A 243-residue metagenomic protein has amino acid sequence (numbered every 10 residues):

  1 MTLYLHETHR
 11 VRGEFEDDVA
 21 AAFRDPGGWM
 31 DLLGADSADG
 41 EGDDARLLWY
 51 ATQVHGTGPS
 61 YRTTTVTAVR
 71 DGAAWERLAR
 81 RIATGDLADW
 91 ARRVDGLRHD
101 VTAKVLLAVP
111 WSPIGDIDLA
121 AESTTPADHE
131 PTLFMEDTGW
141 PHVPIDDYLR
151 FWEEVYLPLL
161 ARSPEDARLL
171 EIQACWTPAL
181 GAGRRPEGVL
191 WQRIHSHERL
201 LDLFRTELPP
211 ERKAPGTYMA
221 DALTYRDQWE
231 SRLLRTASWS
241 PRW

Functional and structural regions predicted by a protein language model:
M1-G216, A220-W243: Short S/T/G/P-rich N-terminal loop/turn motif that feeds into the first structured element of a domain
